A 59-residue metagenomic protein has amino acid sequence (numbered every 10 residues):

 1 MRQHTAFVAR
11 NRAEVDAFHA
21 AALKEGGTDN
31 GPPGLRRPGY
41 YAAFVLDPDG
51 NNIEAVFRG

Functional and structural regions predicted by a protein language model:
M1-T5: Short amphipathic alpha-helical segments
A6-P48: Vicinal oxygen chelate
F44, A55-G59: Short beta->alpha transition motifs characteristic of CBS
N52: Glycine-rich acetyl-CoA-binding "A-motif" of GNAT/NAT acetyltransferases
